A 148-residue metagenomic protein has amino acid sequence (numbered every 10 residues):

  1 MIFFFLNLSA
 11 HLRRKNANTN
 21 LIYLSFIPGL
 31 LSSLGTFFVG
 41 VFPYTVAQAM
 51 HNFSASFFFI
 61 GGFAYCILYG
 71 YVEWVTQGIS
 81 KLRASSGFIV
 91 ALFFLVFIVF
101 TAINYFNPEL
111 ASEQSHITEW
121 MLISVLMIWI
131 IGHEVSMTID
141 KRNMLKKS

Functional and structural regions predicted by a protein language model:
M1-I22, I67-T76, T138: Internal transmembrane alpha-helix with an interfacial aromatic "cap," most often the third helix
A10-H11, F26, T101-N104: N-proximal short alpha-helices
A10-H11, V46, H133, D140: A generic secondary-structure boundary signal that marks alpha-helix termini
R13-Y23, F42-F53, Q77-K81, N107-I117: Juxtamembrane loop-transmembrane helix junctions in multi-pass integral membrane proteins, especially the extracellular
N20-L34, S85-F94: Transmembrane alpha-helical segments of multi-pass membrane proteins
I22-S25, S54-F58, E119-L126: Alpha-helical transmembrane segments of integral membrane proteins, emphasizing hydrophobic/aromatic residues
G29-W74: Membrane-proximal helix-loop-helix units in multi-pass membrane proteins
Y69-S148: Terminal transmembrane helical module of multi-pass membrane proteins
